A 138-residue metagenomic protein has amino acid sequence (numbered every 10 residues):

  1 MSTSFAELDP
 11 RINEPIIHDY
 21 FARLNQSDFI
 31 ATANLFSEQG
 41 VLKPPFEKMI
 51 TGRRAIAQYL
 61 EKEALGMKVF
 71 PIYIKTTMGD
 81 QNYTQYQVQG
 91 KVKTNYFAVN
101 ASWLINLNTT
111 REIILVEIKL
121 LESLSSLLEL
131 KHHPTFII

Functional and structural regions predicted by a protein language model:
M1-Q26, I30, N34, P134-I138: Short, low-complexity N-terminal intrinsically disordered segments enriched in polar/charged residues
S2-S4, A57, E61-I138: A beta-strand edge to alpha-helix "cap/lid" segment located at domain peripheries
E14, H18, R54-A57, E61: Generic alpha-helical structural signal
Y20, T32-A33, G40, G52 (+3 more regions): Hydrophobic pocket/interface hotspot
E38-Q39, Y96: Short hydrophobic/aromatic segments of transmembrane alpha-helices and their interfaces
V41-T51, G66: A short gly/proline-enriched turn/hairpin at secondary-structure junctions
